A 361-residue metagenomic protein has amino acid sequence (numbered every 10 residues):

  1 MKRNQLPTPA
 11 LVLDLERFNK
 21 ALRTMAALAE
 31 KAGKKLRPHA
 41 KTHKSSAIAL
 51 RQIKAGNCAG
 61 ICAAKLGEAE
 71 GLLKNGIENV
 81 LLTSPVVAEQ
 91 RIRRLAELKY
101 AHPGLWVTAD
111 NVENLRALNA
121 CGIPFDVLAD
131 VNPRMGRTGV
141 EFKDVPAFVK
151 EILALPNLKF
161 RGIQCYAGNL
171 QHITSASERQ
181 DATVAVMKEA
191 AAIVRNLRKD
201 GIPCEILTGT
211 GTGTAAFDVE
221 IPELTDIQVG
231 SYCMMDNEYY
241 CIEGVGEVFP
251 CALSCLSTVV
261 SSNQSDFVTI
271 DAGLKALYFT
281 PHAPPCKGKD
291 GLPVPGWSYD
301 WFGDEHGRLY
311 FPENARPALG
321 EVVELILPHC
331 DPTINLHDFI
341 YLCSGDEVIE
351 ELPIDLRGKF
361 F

Functional and structural regions predicted by a protein language model:
M1-L13: Generic N-terminal amphipathic, Lys/Arg-enriched alpha-helix
R17-I48, C62-A64: N-terminal glycine-rich anion-binding loops that anchor highly charged ligand groups
F18, K41, L72, A129 (+5 more regions): Conserved, mostly hydrophobic/aromatic
K34-K35, L197-I206, L319, I334-H337: Flexible, glycine/charged-enriched surface loops at secondary-structure junctions
H39-H172: Active-site-proximal beta-alpha core segment in soluble small-molecule metabolic enzymes
I123-F125, P133-G244: Active-site loop/helix belt of alpha/beta enzymes
T214-L292: Active-site loop ensemble at the mouth of alpha/beta enzyme cores that anchors a bound cofactor
S265-F361: C-terminal accessory subdomain/extension
